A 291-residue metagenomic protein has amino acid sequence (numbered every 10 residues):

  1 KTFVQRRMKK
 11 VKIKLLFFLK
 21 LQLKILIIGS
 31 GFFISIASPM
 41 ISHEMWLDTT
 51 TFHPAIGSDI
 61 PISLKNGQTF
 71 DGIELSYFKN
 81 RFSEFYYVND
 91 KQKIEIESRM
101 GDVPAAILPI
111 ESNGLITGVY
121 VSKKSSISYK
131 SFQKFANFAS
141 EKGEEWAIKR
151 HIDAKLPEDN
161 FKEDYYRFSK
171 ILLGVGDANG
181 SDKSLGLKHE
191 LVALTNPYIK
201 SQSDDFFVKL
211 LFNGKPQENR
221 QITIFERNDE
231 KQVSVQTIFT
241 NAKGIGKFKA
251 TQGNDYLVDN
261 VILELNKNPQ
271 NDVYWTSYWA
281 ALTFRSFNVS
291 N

Functional and structural regions predicted by a protein language model:
K1-L21: N-terminal secretory signal peptides that target proteins for export/translocation
Q22-S35: Bacterial N-terminal signal peptides
I41-I60, E141-F206, L211-Q217, N228-K231 (+1 more regions): Beta-strand-rich domain onsets/edges
H43-E97: Start-of-domain marker
F78-N80, K215-E226: Short, ordered, surface-exposed loop/turn motifs in non-cytosolic proteins
E84-Q92, Q221-T237: Short amphipathic beta-strand segments in non-cytosolic proteins
G101-A105, I238-N254: Glycine-centered loop-to-beta-strand initiation motif
K123-S131, E264-P269: Short acidic/polar inter-strand loop motif in beta-rich domains
